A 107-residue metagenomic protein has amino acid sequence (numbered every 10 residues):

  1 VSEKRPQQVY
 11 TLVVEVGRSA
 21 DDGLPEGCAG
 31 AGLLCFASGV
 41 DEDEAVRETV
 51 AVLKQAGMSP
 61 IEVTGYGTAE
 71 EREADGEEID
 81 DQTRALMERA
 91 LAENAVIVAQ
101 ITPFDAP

Functional and structural regions predicted by a protein language model:
S2-G65, E70, D75-P107: Long, contiguous binding/interaction regions
